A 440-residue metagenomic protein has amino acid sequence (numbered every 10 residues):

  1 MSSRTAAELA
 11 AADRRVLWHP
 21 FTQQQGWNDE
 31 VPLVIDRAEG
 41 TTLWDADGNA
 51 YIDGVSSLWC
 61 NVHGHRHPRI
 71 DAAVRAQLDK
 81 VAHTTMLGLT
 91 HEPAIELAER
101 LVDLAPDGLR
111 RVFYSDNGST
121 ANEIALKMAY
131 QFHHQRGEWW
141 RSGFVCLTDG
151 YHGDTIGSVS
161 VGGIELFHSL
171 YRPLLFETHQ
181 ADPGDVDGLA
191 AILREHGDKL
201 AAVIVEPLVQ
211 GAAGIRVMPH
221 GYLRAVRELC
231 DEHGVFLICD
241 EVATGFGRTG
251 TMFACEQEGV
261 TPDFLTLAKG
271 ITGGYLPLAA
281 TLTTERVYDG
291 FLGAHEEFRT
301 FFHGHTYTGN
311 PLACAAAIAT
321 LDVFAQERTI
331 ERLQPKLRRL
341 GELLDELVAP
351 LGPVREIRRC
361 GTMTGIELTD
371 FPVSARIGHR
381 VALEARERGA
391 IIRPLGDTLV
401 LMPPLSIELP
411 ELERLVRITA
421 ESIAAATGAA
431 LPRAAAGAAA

Functional and structural regions predicted by a protein language model:
M1-A440: Conserved N-terminal phosphate-binding loop of PLP-dependent enzymes in the Aspartate aminotransferase
